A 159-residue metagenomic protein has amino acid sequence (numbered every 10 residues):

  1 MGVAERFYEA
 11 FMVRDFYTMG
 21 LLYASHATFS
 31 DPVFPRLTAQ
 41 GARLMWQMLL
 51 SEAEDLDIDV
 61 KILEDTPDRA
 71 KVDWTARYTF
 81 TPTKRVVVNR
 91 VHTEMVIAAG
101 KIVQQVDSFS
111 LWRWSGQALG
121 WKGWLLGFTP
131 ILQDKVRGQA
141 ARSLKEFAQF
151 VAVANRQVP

Functional and structural regions predicted by a protein language model:
M1-A10, K101-P159: Terminal "cap-and-tail" regions of soluble proteins that handle hydrophobic small molecules
F16-R69: A solvent-exposed, acidic/Ser-Thr-rich amphipathic alpha-helical stretch
S51-E52, R77-V88: Short, cysteine-centered beta-strand-loop-beta hairpins and adjacent loop/turn segments enriched in charged/polar
D57-I58, D73, V86-T93: Short, surface-exposed coil-to-beta transition loops
I62, A76-Y78, I97: Hydrophobic beta-strand positions in extracellular immunoglobulin-like domains
T66, A98-A99: Structural motif
D68-A76: A short hydrophobic beta-strand element
